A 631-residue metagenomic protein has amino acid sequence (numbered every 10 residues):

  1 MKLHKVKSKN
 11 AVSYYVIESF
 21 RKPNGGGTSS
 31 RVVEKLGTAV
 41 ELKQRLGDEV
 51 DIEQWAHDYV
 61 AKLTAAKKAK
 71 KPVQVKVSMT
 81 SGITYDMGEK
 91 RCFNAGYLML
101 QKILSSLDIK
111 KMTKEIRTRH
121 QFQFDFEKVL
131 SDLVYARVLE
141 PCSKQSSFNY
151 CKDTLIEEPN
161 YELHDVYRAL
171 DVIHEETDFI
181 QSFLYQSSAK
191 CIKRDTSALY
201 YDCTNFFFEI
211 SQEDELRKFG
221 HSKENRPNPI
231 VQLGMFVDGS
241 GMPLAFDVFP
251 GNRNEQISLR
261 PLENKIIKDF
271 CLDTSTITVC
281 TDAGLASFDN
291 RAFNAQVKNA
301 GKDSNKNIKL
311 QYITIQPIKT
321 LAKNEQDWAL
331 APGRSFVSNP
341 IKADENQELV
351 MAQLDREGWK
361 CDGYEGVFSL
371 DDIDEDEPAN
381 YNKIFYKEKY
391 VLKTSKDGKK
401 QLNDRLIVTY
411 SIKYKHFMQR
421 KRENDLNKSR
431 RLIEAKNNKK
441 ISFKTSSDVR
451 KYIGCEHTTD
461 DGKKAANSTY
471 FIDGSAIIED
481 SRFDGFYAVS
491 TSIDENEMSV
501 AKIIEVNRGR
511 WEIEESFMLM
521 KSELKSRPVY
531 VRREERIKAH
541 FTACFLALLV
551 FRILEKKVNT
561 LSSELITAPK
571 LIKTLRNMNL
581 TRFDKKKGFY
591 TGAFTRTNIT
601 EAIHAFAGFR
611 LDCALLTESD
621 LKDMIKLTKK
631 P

Functional and structural regions predicted by a protein language model:
M1-K128, A286: Conserved glycine(s) in the ABC-transporter nucleotide-binding domain "signature"
L3-K5, A11-S13, P23, L107-P631: Anion-binding and metal-coordination hotspots
